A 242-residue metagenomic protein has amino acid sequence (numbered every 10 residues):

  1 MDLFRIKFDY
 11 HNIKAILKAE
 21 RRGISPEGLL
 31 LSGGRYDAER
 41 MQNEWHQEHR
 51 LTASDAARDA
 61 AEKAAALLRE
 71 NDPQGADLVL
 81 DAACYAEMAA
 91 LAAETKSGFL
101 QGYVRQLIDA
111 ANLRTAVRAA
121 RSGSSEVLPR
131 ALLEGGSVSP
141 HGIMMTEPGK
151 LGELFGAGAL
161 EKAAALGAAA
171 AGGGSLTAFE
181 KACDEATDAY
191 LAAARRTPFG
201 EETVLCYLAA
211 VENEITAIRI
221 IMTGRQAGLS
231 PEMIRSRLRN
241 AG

Functional and structural regions predicted by a protein language model:
M1-G242: Extended alpha-helical surfaces
